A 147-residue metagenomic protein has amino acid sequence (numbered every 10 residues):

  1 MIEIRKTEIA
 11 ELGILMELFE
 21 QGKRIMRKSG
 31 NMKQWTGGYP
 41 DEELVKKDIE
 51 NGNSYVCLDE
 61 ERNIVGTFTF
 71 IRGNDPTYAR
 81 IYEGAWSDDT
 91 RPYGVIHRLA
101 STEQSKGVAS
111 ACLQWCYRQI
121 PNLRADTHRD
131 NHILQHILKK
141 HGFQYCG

Functional and structural regions predicted by a protein language model:
I2, R62-T67, G94: Glycine-rich phosphate/pyrophosphate-binding loop shared by adenosine-nucleotide-utilizing enzymes
E3-E17: A short beta-loop-alpha structural element at the N-terminal edge of CoA-dependent acyl/N-acetyltransferase catalytic
K23-E43: Conserved GNAT-fold acetyl-CoA-binding loop/helix
V56, N63-G73: Conserved beta-strand in the GNAT
T69-Q104: Conserved acyl-donor/pantetheine-binding loop and adjacent beta-alpha core of acyl/acetyltransferases and related
S101-R118, Q135-K140: Conserved acetyl-CoA-binding loop-helix of GNAT-fold acetyltransferases
Q119-D130: Conserved GNAT acetyl-CoA-binding A-motif
D126, Q144-G147: Conserved catalytic-core motifs of GNAT/GCN5-like acyltransferases
